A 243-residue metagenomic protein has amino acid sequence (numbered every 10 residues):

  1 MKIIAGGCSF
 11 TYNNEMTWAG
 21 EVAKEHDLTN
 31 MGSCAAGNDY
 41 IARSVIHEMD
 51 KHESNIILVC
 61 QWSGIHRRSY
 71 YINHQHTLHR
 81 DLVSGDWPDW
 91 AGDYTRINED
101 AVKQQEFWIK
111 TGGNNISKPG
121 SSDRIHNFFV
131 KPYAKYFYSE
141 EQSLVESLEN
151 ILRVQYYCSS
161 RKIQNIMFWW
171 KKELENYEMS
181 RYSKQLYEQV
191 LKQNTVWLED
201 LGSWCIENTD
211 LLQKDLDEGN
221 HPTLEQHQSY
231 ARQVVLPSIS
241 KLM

Functional and structural regions predicted by a protein language model:
M1-H52, T223, Q228-S229: Serine-esterase "nucleophile elbow" of acetyl-processing enzymes
I46-M243: Alpha-helical cap/lid subdomain in secreted, periplasmic, or secretory-pathway luminal O-acyl-processing enzymes
